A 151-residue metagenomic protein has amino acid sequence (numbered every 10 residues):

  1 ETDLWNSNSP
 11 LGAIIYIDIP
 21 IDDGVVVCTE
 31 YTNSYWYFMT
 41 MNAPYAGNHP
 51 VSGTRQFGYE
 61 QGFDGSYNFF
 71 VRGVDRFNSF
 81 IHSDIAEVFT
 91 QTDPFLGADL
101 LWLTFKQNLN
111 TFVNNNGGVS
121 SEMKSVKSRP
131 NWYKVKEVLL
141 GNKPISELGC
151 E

Functional and structural regions predicted by a protein language model:
E1-P44, Q107-S120, G149-C150: Glycine-rich portal/gate segments that line the openings of hydrophobic small-molecule binding cavities
P20, P44-V51, F77-D84: Short, cysteine-centered beta-strand-loop-beta hairpins and adjacent loop/turn segments enriched in charged/polar
D23-T29, T54-Q61: Hydrophobic/aromatic beta-strand elements that line small-molecule binding cavities or substrate pockets in beta-rich
T32, V51-G53, G65: A short, structural micro-pattern
W36-M41, H49-G58: Contiguous beta-sheet cores, especially beta-hairpins with glycine/small-residue-rich turns and Gly-(small hydrophobic)
T40, Y59-Q61, V71-G73: Hydrophobic side chains in beta-strands
D64-E151: Terminal "cap-and-tail" regions of soluble proteins that handle hydrophobic small molecules
